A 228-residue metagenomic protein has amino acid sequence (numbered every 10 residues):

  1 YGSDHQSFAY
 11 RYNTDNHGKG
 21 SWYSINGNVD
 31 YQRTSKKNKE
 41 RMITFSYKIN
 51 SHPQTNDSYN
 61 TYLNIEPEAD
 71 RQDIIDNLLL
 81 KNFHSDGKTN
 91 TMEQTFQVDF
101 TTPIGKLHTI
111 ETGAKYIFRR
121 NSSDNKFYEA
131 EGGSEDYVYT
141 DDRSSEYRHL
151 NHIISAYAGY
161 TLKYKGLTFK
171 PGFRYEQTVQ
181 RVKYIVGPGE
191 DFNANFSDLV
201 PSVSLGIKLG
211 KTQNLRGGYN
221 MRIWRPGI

Functional and structural regions predicted by a protein language model:
Y1-I228: Primarily recognizes Gram-negative and organellar outer-membrane beta-barrels
